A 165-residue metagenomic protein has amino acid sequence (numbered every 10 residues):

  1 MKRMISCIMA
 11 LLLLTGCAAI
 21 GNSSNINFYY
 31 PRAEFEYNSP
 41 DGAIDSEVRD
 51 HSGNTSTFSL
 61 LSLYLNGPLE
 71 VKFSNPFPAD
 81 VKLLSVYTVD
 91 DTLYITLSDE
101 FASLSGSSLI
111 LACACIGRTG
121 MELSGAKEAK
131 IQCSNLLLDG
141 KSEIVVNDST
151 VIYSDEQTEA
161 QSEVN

Functional and structural regions predicted by a protein language model:
R3-C7, C17-N165: Bimodal "functional hotspot" detector
